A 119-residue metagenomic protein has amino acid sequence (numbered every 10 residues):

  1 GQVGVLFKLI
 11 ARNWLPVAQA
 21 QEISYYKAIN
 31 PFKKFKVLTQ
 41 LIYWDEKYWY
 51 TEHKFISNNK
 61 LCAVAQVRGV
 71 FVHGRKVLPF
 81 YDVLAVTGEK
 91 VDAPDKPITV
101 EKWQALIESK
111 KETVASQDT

Functional and structural regions predicted by a protein language model:
G1-K36, L41-Y43, V64-V70: Hydrophobic beta-strand-centered segment that forms part of the acyl-chain substrate-binding groove
I29-K34, L41-T119: HotDog/MaoC-like acyl-thioester-processing domains
